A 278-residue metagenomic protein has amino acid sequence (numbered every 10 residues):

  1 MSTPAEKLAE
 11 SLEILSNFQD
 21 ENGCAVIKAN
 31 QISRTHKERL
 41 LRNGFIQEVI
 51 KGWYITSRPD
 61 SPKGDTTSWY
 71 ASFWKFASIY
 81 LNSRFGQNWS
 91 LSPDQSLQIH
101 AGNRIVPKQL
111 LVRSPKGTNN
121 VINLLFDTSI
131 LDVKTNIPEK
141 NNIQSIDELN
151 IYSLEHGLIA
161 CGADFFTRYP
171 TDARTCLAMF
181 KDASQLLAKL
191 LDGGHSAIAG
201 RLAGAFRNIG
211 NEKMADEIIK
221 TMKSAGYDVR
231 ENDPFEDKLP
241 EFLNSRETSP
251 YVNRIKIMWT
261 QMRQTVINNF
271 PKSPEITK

Functional and structural regions predicted by a protein language model:
M1-S16, D20-V26, T66, Q87-N88 (+7 more regions): FIC/Doc superfamily catalytic core
S2-Q87, L186-G204, V266-N268: Short beta-edge/loop segments at beta->alpha junctions of small alpha/beta modules that act as binding/recognition
T35, L91, S153, G157: Short, well-structured alpha-helical interface segments that form or flank functional binding sites
N43, I99, D164: Active-site catalytic microenvironments for nucleophilic, acid-base chemistry
V49-W53, L81-V121: Short helix-loop-helix/strand-helix junction enriched in hydrophobic and basic residues
S61-G64, T118-N123, R168-Y169: Short, surface-exposed beta-strand/loop "edge" segments at domain boundaries and coil↔beta transitions
R104-V106, V112-S145: A contiguous catalytic/ligand-binding core that recognizes phosphate-bearing ligands
E139-K278: Hydrophobic alpha-helical interaction segments
